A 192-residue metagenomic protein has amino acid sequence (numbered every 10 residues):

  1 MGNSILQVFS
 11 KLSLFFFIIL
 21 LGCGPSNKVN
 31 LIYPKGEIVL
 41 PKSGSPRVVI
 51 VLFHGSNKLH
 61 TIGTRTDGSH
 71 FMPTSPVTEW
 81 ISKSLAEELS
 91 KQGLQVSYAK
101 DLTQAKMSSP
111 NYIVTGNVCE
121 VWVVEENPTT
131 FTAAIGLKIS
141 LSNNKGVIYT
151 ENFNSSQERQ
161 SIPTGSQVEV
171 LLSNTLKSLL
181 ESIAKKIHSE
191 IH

Functional and structural regions predicted by a protein language model:
M1-L21: Sec-dependent bacterial lipoprotein signal peptides
G22-A86, I187-H192: A structural "domain/chain start" motif
G24-P34, V96-I148, E158-Q160: Surface-exposed short loop/turn segments
L52-K58, N117-W122, N154-S156: Generic short beta-strand segments
R65-P76, S142-E190: Short secondary-structure boundary motifs at beta->alpha junctions and helix caps
S75-T103: Mid-chain, structured segments of secreted extracytoplasmic proteins
Q92-V96, K185-H192: Surface-exposed helix-capping loop/turn segments at secondary-structure junctions
